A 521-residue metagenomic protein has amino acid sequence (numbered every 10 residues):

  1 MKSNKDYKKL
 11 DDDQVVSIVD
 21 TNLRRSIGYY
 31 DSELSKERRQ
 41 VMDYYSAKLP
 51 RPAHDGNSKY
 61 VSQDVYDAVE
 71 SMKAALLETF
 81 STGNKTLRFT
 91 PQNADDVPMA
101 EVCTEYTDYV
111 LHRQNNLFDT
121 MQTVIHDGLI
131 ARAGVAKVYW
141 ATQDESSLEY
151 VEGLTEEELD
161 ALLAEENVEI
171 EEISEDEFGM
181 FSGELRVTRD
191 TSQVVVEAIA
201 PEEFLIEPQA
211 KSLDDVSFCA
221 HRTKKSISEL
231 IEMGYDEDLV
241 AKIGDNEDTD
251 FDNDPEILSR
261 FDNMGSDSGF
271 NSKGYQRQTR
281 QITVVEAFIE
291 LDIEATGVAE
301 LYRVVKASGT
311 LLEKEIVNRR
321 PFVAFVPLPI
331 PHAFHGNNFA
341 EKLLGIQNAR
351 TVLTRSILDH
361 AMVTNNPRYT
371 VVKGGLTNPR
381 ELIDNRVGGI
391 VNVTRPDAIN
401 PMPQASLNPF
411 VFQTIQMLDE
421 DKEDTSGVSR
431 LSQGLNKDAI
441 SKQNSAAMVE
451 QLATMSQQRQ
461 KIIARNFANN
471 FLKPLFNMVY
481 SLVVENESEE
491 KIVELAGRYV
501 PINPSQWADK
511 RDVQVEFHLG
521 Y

Functional and structural regions predicted by a protein language model:
M1-Y521: Extended alpha-helical, oligomerization-prone segments that build pores/tubes and scaffolds
